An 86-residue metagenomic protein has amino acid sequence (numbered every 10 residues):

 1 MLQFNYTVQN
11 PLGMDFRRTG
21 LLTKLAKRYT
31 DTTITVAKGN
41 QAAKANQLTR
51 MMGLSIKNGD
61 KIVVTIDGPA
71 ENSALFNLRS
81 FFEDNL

Functional and structural regions predicted by a protein language model:
M1, M14, M51-M52: Detector for methionine-enriched segments
M1-N10: Short amphipathic
T7, G53-L86: C-terminal structural segments of small proteins and small subunits
Q9-K44: Compact, glycine-rich, soluble single-domain proteins
N40, T49, I66-G68: Short glycine-rich, polar/acidic loop-and-turn segments at beta strand-coil junctions
A43-S55: Amphipathic, hydrophobic secondary-structure cores in small proteins
